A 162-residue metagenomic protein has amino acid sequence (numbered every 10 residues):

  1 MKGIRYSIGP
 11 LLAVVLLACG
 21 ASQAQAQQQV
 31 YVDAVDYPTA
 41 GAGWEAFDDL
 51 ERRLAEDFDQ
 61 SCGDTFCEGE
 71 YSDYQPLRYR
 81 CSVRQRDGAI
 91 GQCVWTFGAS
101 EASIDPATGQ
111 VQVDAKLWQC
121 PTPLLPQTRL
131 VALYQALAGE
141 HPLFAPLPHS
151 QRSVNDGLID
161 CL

Functional and structural regions predicted by a protein language model:
M1-L11: Bacterial N-terminal signal peptides that target proteins for export
G9-C19: Bacterial N-terminal signal peptides
C19-Q25: Bacterial Sec-dependent signal peptides at the C-terminal "C-region" and cleavage site
Q25-Q92: N-terminal secretory signal peptides
I90-V94, V113-A115: Short, surface-exposed coil-to-beta transition loops
T96-E101: Generic short beta-strand segments
A102-L130: A short, surface-exposed beta-strand/turn
L125-L162: C-terminal partner/receptor-binding element of secreted or periplasmic proteins
